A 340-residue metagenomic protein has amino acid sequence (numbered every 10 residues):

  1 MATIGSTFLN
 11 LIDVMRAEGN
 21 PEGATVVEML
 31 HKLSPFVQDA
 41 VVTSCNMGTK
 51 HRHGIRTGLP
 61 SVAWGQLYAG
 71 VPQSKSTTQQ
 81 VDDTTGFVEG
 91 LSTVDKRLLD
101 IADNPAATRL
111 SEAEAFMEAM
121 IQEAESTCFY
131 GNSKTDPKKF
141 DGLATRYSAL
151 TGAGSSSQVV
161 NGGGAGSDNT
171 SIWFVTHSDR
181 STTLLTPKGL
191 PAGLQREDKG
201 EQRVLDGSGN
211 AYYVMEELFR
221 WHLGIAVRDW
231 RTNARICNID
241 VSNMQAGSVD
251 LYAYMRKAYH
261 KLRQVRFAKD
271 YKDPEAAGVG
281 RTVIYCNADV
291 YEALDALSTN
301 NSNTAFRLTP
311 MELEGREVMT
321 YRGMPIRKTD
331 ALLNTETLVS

Functional and structural regions predicted by a protein language model:
A2-Q38, S74-S340: Core alpha/beta structural scaffold of self-assembling particle/tube/pore-forming proteins
V41-C45: Short secondary-structure boundary/capping segments within folded domains
M47-Q79: N-terminal low-complexity, intrinsically disordered segments
